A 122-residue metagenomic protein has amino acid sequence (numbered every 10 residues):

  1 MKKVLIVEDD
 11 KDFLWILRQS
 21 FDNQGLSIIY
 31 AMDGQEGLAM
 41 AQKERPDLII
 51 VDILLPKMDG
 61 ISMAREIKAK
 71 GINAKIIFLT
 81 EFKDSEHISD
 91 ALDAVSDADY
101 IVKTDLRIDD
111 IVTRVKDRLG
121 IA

Functional and structural regions predicted by a protein language model:
E8: Conserved acidic carboxylate
K11-I29, V95: Two-component/phosphorelay signaling modules centered on CheY-like receiver
L14, P56, D84: The feature encodes the CheY-like receiver
Y30, L55-M58: Residue-level signal for the "D+5" position in two-component response regulator receiver
D33-E36, D59-S62: Acidic catalytic/metal-coordinating carboxylates
Q42-E44, I67-N73, A94-V95: Conserved phosphotransfer cores of two-component systems
D52, T80: Active-site residues of response regulator receiver
S62, K83-I101, L106-R114: Alpha4 helix (beta4-alpha4-beta5 surface) of REC/receiver domains from two-component response regulators
